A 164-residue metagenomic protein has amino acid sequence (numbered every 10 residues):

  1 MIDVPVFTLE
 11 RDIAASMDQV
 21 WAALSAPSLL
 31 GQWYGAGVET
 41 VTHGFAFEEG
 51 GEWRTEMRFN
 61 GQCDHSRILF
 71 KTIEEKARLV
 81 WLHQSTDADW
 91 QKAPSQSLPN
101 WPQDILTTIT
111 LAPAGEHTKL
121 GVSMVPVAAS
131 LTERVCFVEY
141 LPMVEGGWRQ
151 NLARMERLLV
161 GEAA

Functional and structural regions predicted by a protein language model:
M1-V41, E48, A164: Hydrophobic ligand-binding cavity/cleft-lining segments
V4-D12, M17, T40, E52 (+4 more regions): Intrinsic-disorder/low-complexity, polar/charged segments enriched in Ser/Thr/Lys/Arg/Asp/Glu/Gln
P5-V6, A26, Q103-I105, K119-L120 (+1 more regions): Lipid interaction determinants
V20-W21, L30, W53, F70 (+4 more regions): Hydrophobic pocket/interface hotspot
A36-R54, N60-C63: A solvent-exposed, acidic/Ser-Thr-rich amphipathic alpha-helical stretch
H43-G44, F59, C63-G115: Hydrophobic-ligand binding "helix-grip"
E52-E56, L82-D89, S123-V127: Generic short beta-strand segments
Q91-G146: Beta-strand/loop substructures that line and gate deep hydrophobic ligand-binding cavities in soluble
